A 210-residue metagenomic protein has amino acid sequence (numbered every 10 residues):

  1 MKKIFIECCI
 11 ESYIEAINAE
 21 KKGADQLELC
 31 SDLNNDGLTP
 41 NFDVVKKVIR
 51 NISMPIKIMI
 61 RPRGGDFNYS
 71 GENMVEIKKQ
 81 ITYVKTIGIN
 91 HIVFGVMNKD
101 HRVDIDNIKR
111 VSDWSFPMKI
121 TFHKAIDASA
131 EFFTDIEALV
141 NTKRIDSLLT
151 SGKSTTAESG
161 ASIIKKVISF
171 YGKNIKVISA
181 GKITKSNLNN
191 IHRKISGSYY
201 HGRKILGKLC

Functional and structural regions predicted by a protein language model:
K2-I6, G23-D25, I52-I56, G88-N90 (+4 more regions): Short, well-ordered coil/turn segments that N-cap beta-strands
F5-N18, K22-L38: N-terminal beta1-alpha1 ligand-phosphate binding loop
C9-Y13, D32, M59-G65, M97-K99 (+4 more regions): Active-site beta-loop-alpha junctions enriched in small/polar residues
E11-K22, I58, N68-Y83, D106-I108 (+3 more regions): Catalytic cores of alpha/beta
D25-L38, Y83, I87-K99, K143-E158 (+2 more regions): Glycine-rich phosphate-binding active-site loops on the catalytic face of alpha/beta enzymes
N41-D106, G207-L209: Glycine/small-residue-rich loop that forms an oxyanion/phosphate-binding "nest" at active or ligand-binding sites
K99-V103, N107-V111, T121, D127 (+2 more regions): Active-site pocket-lining/capping segments in soluble small-molecule metabolic enzymes
P117-T156: Histidine/lysine/aspartate-rich catalytic loop segments that bind and position anionic ligands
